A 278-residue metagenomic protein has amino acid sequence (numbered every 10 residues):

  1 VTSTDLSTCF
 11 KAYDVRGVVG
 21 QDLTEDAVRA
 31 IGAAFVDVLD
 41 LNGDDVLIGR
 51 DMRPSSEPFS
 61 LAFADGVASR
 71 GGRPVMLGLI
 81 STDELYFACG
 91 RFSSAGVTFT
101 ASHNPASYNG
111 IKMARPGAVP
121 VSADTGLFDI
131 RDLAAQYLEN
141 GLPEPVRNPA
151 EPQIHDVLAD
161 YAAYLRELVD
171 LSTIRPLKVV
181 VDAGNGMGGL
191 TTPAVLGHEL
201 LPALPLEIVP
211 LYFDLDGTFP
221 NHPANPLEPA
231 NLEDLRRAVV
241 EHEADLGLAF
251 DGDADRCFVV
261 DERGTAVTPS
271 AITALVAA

Functional and structural regions predicted by a protein language model:
V1-F63, S69-R70, I154-P176: An N-terminal, well-structured beta->alpha segment
V1-R16, A123-E144, A249-D251: Short, compositionally biased "basic patch" segments
Y13, R50, V181-G184, F250-G252: Active-site flanking residues adjacent to catalytic metal/cofactor-binding acidic residues
A30-A34, E84, Y161-Y164, N231-D234 (+2 more regions): Well-ordered alpha-helical segments embedded in enzymatic catalytic cores
V36-L41, V146, A277-A278: Short, basic/hydrophobic alpha-helical segments
D45-Y108, V195-V260: N-terminal small/polar loop signature for handling phosphorylated ligands or for N-terminal nucleophile
A106-S107, M113-D124, D132, D234-A278: Replace "Mg2+/Mn2+-dependent" with "divalent metal-dependent
N109-V240: Gly/Ser/Thr-enriched, mixed-charge loops and adjacent short helices that form phosphate/oxyanion-binding elements
